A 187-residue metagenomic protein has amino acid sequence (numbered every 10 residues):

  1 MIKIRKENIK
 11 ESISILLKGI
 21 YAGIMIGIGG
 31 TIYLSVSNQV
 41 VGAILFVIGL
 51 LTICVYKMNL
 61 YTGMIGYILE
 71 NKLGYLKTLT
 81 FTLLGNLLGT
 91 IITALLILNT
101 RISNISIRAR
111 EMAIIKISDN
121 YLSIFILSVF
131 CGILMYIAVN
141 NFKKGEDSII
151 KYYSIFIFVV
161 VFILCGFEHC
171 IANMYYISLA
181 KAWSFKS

Functional and structural regions predicted by a protein language model:
M1-S187: Alpha-helical transmembrane segments and their helix-helix packing motifs
